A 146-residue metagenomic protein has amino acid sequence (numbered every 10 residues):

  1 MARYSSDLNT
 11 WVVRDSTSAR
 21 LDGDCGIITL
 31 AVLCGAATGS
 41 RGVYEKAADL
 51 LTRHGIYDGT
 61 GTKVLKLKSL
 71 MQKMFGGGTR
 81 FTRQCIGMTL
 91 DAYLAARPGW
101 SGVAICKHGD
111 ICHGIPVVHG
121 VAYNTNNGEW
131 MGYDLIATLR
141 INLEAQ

Functional and structural regions predicted by a protein language model:
M1-H54: Active-site-adjacent structural segments surrounding the nucleophilic cysteine of cysteine proteases and isopeptidases
M1-S6, R14, G120-Q146: Cys-His-centered catalytic/binding microenvironment captured across papain-like cysteine peptidases and homologous
D24-T29, L33, F81, T125 (+1 more regions): Generic hydrophobic/packing signal
A48-A137: Conserved active-site-adjacent core of cysteine acyl-enzyme catalytic domains
